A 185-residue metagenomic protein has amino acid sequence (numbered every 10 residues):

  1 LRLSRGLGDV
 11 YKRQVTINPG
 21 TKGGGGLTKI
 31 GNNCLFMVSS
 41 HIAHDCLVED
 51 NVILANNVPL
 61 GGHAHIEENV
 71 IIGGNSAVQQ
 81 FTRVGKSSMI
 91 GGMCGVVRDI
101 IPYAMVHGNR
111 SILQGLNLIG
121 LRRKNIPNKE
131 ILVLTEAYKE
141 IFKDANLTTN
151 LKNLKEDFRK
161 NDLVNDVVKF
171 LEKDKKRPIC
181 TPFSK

Functional and structural regions predicted by a protein language model:
L1-L7, Y11: Single conserved hydrophobic/aromatic residue that forms the stacking wall/gate of nucleotide- or nucleobase-binding
R13-T16, G20-N32, V38, V48-D50 (+2 more regions): Glycine-rich hexapeptide-repeat left-handed beta-helix
F158-K185: Short, amphipathic C-terminal "tail helix"
